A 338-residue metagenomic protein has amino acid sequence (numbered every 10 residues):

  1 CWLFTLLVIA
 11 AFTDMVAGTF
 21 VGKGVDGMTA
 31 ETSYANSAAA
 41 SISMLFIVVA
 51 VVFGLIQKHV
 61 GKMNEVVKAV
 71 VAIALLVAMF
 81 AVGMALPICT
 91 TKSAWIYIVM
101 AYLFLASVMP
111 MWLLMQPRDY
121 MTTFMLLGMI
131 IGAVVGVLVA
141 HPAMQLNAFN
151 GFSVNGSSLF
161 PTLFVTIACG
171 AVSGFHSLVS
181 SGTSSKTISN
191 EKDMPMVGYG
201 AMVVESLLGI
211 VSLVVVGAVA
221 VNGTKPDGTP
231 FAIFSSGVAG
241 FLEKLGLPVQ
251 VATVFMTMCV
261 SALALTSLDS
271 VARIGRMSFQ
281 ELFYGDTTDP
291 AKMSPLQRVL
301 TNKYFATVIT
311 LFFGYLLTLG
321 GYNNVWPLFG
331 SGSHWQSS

Functional and structural regions predicted by a protein language model:
C1, G200-L207, Q250-A252, E281-L319: Loop-to-transmembrane helix boundary motifs in multi-pass membrane proteins
C1, T5, N155-A168, I210 (+4 more regions): Select transmembrane alpha-helical segments in multipass membrane proteins
C1, Y120, S184-P195, E281-D289: Juxtamembrane helix-boundary/capping and inter-helix hinge elements in multi-pass membrane proteins
C1-K58, K68-P87, T229-A239, A264-E281: Hydrophobic transmembrane alpha-helices that form the core helical bundles of multi-pass secondary transporters
I9, T13-G18, G54-H59, A74-Y97 (+4 more regions): Hydrophobic alpha-helical segments and their helix-loop junctions in multi-pass secondary transporters
V25, A30-I47, V70, I88-A101 (+2 more regions): Structural signature of hydrophobic alpha-helical transmembrane segments
K92-M109, G132-P142, G151-E191, P195-G200 (+2 more regions): Hydrophobic, membrane-embedded alpha-helices of multi-pass small-molecule transporters
V137-G151, V203-G237, S270: Extracellular/periplasmic helix-exit of transmembrane alpha-helices
